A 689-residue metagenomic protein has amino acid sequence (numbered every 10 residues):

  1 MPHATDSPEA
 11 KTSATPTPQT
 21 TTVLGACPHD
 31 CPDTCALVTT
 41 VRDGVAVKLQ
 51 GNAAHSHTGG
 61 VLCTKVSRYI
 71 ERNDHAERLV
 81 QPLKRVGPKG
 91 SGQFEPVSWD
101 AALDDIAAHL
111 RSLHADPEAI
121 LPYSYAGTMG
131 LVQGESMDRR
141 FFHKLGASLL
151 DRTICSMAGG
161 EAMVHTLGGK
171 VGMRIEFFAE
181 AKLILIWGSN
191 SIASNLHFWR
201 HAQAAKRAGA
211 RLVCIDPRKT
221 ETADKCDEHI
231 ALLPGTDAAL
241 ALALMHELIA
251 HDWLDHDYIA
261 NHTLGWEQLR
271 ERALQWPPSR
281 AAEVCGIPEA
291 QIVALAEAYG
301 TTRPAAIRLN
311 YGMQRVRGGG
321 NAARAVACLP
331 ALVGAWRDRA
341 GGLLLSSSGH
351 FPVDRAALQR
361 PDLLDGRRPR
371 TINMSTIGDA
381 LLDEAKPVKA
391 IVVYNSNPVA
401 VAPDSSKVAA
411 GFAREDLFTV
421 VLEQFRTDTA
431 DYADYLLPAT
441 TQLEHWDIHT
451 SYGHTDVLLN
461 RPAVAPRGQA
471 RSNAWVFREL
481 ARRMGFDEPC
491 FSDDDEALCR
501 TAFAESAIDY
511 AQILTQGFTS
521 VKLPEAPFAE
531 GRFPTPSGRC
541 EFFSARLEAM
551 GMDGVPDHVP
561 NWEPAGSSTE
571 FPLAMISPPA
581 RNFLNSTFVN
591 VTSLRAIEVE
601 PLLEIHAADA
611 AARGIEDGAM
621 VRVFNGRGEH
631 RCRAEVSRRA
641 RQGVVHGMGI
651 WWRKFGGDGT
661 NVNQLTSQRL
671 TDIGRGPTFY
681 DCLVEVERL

Functional and structural regions predicted by a protein language model:
M1-H251, Q275, P288, G656-L689: N-terminal export/assembly segments and adjacent metallocofactor-ligating motifs of anaerobic energy-metabolism
A26, V408-A409, R414-F418, L422-T427 (+2 more regions): Phosphate/diphosphate-binding loops
R85-P96, H251-E289, V464-P534, E541 (+4 more regions): N-terminal leader/propeptide and maturation segments of large enzyme subunits in energy/redox metabolism and hydrolases
I120-Y125, I184-W187, I307-V316, V392-Y394: Short glycine-rich or small-residue beta-strand-to-loop segments that form or flank ligand, phosphate, metal/Fe-S
E135-Q203, A208-I215, T222, A238-L242 (+4 more regions): Extended redox/cofactor-interaction regions of prokaryotic respiratory oxidoreductases
D224-L232, T440-L443, T455-R467: Short beta-alpha connecting loops at secondary-structure transitions that line or flank enzyme active sites
L244, T263-I377: Active-site phosphate/pyrophosphate-binding segments
R467, S472-G517, S593-E604, A608-L689: Long, contiguous, secondary-structure-rich segments that constitute the structural scaffold of globular domains
